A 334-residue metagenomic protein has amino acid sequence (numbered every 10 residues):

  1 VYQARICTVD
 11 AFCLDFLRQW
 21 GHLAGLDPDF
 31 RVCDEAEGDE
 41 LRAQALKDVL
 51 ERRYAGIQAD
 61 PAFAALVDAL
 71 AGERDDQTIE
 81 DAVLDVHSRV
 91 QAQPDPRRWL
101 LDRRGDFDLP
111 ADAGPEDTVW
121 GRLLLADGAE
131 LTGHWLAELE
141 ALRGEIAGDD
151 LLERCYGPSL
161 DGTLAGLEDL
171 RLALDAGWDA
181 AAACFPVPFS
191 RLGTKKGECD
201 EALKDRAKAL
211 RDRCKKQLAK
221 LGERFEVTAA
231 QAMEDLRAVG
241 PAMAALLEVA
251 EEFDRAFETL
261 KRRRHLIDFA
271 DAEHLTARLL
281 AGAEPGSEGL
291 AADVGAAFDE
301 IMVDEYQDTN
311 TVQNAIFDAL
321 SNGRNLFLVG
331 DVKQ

Functional and structural regions predicted by a protein language model:
V1-R5, L23-R97, K204-D205, A209 (+3 more regions): ATP-hydrolysis module of ASCE/P-loop NTPase motor domains, specifically the Walker B Asp-Glu catalytic pair
R5-V9, F30-D39, A43, A62 (+1 more regions): Conserved helicase NTPase motor core
V9-W20, Q44: Acidic, glycine- and histidine-enriched catalytic cores of nucleic acid- and nucleotide-handling enzymes, centered on
F12, L66-A69, L275: Short acidic/histidine-centered micro-motifs embedded in hydrophobic/aromatic stretches that mark compact functional
Q19-H22, I316-D318: Short, glycine/charged-enriched secondary-structure capping and boundary segments
G72, D76-I267: Conserved ATP-driven helicase/translocase motor core recognized via long, highly charged RecA-like/P-loop NTPase domain
